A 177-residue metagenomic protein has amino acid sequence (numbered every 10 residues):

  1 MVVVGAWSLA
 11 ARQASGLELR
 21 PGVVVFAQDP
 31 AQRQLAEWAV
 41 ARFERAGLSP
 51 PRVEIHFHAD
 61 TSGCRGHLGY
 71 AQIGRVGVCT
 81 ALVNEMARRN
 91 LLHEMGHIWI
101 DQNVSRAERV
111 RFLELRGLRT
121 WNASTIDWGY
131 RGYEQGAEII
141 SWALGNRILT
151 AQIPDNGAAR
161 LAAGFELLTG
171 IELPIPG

Functional and structural regions predicted by a protein language model:
V3-P21: C-terminal region of N-terminal signal peptides and the immediate post-cleavage residues of exported proteins
G16-Q72: Auxiliary, metal-adjacent structural segments of Zn-dependent hydrolase domains
F26-E37, A81-N90, D127-Q135: Soluble non-cytosolic domains of exported or imported proteins
A46-H58, A107-L113, I148-N156: Surface-exposed patches in mature extracellular/periplasmic domains of secreted proteins
H56-R88, D101-Q102: Active-site scaffold of zinc-dependent metalloenzymes
G77, I98-I100, E138-A143: Structural recognition of the beta-strand scaffold that forms the well-ordered cores of secreted hydrolase catalytic
M95-R111: Catalytic Zn2+-binding segment of zinc metalloproteases
R111-G177: Metalloprotease/metallohydrolase-associated module, dominated by Zn2+-dependent proteases
